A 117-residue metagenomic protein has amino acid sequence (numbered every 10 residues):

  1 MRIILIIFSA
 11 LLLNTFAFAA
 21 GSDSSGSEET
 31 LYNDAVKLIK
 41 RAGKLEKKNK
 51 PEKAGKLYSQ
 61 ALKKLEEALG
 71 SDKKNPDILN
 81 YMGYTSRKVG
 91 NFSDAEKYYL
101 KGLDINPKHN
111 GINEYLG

Functional and structural regions predicted by a protein language model:
A68, K101-G102: Canonical positions in the second alpha-helix
